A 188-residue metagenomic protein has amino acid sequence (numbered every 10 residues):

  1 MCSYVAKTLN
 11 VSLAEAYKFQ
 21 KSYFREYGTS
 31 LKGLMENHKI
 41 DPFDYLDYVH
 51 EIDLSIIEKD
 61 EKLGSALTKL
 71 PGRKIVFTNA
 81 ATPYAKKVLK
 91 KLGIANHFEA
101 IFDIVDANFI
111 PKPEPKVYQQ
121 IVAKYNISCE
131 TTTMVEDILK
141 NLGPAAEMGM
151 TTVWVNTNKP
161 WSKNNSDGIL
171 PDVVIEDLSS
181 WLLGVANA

Functional and structural regions predicted by a protein language model:
M1-G64, P83: N-terminal helical cap/lid subdomain that shapes the substrate entry/recognition surface in HAD-like hydrolases
V5-K7, L46-V49, R73-I75, V105-D106 (+1 more regions): N-terminal start-of-chain detector that recognizes signal peptides and the immediate post-cleavage beginning
A6, F24, M35, D53 (+5 more regions): Short, flexible active-site loop motifs that bind/organize anionic cofactors or intermediates
V11, I40, G72, I127 (+1 more regions): Short glycine/serine/threonine/alanine-rich loop segments
Y17-F19, H50-L54, G72, I104-V105 (+1 more regions): Short, contiguous strand/loop micro-motifs
K62-K74: A short, Lys/Arg-enriched amphipathic alpha-helix followed by its capping loop at the start of a domain
T68, A81-A188: Asp-based, Mg2+/Mn2+-dependent phosphohydrolase catalytic module
